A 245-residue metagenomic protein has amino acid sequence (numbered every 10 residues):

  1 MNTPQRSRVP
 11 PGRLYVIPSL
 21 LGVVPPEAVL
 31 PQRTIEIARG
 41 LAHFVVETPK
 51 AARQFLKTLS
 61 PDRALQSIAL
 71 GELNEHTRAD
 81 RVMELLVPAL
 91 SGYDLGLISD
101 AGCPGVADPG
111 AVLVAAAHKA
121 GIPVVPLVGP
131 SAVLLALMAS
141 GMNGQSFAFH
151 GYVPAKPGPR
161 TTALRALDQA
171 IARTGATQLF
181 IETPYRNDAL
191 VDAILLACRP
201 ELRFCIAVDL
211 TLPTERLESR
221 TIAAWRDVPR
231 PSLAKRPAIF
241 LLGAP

Functional and structural regions predicted by a protein language model:
N2-L73: Glycine-rich, flexible N-terminal cofactor/catalytic loop recognition
N2-R8, G12-Y15, G71, Y93-D94 (+1 more regions): A contiguous loop/helix-start segment that scaffolds small-molecule binding in enzyme catalytic cores
Y15, V112-A170: Class I SAM-dependent methyltransferase SAM-binding "motif I" and its flanking Rossmann-like core
A38-F44, G121-V125, T177-Q178: Short active-site oxyanion
V45-E47, L95-P104, T177-E182: Acidic beta-strand-to-loop metal/phosphate-binding motif
K50-A52, G102-C103, A132, R186: Alpha-helix capping/helix-boundary segments
G71-R78, V153-P157: Conserved helicase motor
L73-N74, A79-V124: Glycine/small-residue-rich loop that forms an oxyanion/phosphate-binding "nest" at active or ligand-binding sites
